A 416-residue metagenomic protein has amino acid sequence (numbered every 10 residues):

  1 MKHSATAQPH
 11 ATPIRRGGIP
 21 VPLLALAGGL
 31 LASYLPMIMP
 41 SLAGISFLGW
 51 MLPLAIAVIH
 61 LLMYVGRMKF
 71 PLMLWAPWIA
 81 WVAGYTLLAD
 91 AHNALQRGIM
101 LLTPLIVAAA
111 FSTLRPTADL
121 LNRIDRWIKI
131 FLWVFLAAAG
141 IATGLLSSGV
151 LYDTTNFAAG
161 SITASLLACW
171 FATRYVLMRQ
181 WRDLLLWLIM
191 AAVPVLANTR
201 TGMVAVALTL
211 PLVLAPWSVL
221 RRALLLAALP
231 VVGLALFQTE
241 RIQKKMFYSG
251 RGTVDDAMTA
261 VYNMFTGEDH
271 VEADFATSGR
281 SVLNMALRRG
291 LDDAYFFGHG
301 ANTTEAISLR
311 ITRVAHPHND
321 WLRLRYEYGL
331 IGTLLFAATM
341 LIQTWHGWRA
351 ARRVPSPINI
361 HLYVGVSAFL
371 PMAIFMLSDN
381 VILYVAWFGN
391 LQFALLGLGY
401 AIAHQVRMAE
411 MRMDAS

Functional and structural regions predicted by a protein language model:
M1-G84, T113-N122, R126, R174-W181 (+2 more regions): Transmembrane signal-anchor hairpin modules in multi-pass inner-membrane enzymes, especially those that act on
I38-F47, A91-R97, Y152-G160, D183-R222 (+3 more regions): Helix-loop-helix junctions and helix-breaking kinks within/between transmembrane helices of multi-pass membrane
G49-P53, L72-L114, W127-L132, F157-I162: Aromatic-anchored transmembrane helix interface
P116-S147, T154-W217: Alpha-helical transmembrane segments of multi-pass inner-membrane proteins
L196, W217-V271, R288-D293: A membrane-periplasm/extracellular boundary helix in multi-pass inner-membrane enzymes that assemble envelope glycans
H270-Y328, W348-R352: Long extracytoplasmic/lumenal interhelical loops at the membrane interface of multi-pass membrane proteins
E327-A373, A409: Hydrophobic transmembrane alpha-helices and their immediate junctions
V364-F375, N380-S416: Transmembrane alpha-helices of multi-pass inner-membrane enzymes
